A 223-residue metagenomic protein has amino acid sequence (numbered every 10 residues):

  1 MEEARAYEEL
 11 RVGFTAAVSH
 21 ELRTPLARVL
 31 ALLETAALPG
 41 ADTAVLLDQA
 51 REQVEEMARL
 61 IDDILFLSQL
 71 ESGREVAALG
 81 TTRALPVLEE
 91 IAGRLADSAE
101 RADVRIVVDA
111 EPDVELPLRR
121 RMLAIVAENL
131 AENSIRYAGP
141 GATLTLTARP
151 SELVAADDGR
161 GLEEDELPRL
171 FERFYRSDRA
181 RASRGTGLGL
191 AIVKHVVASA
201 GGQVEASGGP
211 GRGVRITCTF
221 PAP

Functional and structural regions predicted by a protein language model:
E52-M57: Short alpha-helical segment of the dimerization/phosphotransfer core of two-component systems
S72-A77, E115-R121: Conserved micro-motifs of the catalytic ATP-binding
A78-G80, E100, R105-E115: Conserved catalytic submotifs in the C-terminal HATPase_c
S134-I135: Short helix-loop "hinge" at the ATP-lid/N-box region of the Bergerat-fold HATPase_c
P140, G201-G202: Conserved glycine-rich
G141-E152: Short beta-strand/loop element within the Bergerat-fold HATPase_c
L162-F174: Short conserved segment of the HATPase_c
